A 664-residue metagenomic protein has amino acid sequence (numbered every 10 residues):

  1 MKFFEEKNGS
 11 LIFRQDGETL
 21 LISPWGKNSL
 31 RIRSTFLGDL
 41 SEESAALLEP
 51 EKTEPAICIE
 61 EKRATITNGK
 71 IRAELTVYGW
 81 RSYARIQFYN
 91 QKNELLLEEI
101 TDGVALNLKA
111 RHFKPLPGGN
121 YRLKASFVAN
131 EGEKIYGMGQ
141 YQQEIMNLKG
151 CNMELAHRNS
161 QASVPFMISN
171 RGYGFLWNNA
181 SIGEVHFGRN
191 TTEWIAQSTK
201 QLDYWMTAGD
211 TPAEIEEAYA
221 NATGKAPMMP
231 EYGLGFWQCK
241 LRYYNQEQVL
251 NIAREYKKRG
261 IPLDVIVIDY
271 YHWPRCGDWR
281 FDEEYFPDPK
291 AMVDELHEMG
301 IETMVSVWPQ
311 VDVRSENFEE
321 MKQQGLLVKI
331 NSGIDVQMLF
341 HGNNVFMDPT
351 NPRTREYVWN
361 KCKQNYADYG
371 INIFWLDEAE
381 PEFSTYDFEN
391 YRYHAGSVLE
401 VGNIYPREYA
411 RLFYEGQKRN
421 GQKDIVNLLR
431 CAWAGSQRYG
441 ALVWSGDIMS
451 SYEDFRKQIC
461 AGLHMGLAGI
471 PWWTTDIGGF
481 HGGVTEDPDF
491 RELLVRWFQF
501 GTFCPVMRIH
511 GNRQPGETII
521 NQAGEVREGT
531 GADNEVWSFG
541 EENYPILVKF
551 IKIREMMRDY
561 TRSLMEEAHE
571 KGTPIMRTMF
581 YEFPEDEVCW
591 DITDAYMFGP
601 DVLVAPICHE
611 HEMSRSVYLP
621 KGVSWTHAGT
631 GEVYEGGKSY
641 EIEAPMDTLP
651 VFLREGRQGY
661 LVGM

Functional and structural regions predicted by a protein language model:
M1-G233, C239-L241, Q246-R254, V265 (+7 more regions): N-terminal accessory segment at the very beginning of proteins
F4-T19, S23, G260, E298-G300 (+3 more regions): Carbohydrate-binding surfaces of carbohydrate-active enzymes
G9, T19, N152-L155, A162-V164 (+13 more regions): Generic recognition of flexible, low-complexity loop/linker segments
Q15, N159-S160, I168, Q197 (+24 more regions): Active-site-proximal structural scaffolding
I22, K70, F166, Y256 (+8 more regions): Conserved, mostly hydrophobic/aromatic
L37, R171-Y173, A180-I182, T211 (+19 more regions): Short, glycine-/Ser/Thr-/acidic-enriched flexible segments
E42-I57, K329-N331, H627-T648: Solvent-exposed beta-strand/loop surfaces of large extracellular or lumenal domains
E99, P115, P262-Y544, E582-F583: Aromatic- and carboxylate-enriched substrate-binding clefts and catalytic-loop regions of carbohydrate-active enzymes
